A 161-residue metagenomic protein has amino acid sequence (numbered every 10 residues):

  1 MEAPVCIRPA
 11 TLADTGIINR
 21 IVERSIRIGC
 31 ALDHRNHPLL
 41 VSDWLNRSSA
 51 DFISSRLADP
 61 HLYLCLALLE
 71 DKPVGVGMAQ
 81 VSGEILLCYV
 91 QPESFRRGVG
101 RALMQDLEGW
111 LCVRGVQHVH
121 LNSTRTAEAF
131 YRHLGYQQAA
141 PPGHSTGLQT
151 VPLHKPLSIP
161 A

Functional and structural regions predicted by a protein language model:
C6-I21, I28-C30: A short beta-loop-alpha structural element at the N-terminal edge of CoA-dependent acyl/N-acetyltransferase catalytic
E23-F52: Conserved GNAT-fold acetyl-CoA-binding loop/helix
R47-C65, E84: A short helix-loop-beta-strand connector motif used in the catalytic cores of GNAT acetyltransferases and, in some
H61-G75, Q80: Conserved beta-hairpin
C88-F95: A short, internal acetyl-CoA/4′-phosphopantetheine-binding micro-motif in the GNAT/acyltransferase core
R96-G109, H133: Conserved acetyl-CoA-binding loop-helix of GNAT-fold acetyltransferases
L111-T124: Conserved GNAT acetyl-CoA-binding A-motif
H120-N122, Q137-L153: Conserved catalytic-core motifs of GNAT/GCN5-like acyltransferases
